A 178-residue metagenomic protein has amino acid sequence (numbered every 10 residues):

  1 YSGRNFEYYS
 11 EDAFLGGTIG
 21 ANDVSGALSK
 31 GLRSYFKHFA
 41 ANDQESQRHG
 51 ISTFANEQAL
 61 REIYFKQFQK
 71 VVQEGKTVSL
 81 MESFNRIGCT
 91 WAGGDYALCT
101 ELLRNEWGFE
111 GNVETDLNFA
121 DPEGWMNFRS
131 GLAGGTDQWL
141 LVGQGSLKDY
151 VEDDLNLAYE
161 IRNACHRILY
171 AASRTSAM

Functional and structural regions predicted by a protein language model:
Y1-M178: Glycoside hydrolase catalytic-domain context in secreted enzymes
